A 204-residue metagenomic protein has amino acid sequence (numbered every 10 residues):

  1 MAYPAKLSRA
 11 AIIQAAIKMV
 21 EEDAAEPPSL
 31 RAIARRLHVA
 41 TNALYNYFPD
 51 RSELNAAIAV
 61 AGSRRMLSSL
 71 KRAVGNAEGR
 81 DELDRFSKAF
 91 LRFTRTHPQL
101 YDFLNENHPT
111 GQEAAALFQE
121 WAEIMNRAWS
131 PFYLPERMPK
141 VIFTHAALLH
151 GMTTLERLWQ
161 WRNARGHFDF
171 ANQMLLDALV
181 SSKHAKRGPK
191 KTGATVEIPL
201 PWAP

Functional and structural regions predicted by a protein language model:
M1-L7, K18, K183-P204: N-terminal intrinsically disordered/low-complexity leader segments
S8-A16, I33, I58-M66, L70 (+1 more regions): Generic hydrophobic, amphipathic alpha-helix propensity
A11, A15, M19-E53, A57: Helix-turn-helix
V20, L54-G62, L104, H108 (+1 more regions): Alpha-helical DNA-contacting segments of helix-turn-helix folds
A57, K71-Q99, P109, F118 (+2 more regions): Hydrophobic alpha-helical connector segments
L91-Q112, T154-R162: Amphipathic alpha-helical segments used for helix-helix packing
T96, A146-A164, D177-P189: Amphipathic C-terminal alpha-helical segment
H108-T144, G166-D177: Amphipathic alpha-helical packing segments from all-alpha helical-bundle domains
